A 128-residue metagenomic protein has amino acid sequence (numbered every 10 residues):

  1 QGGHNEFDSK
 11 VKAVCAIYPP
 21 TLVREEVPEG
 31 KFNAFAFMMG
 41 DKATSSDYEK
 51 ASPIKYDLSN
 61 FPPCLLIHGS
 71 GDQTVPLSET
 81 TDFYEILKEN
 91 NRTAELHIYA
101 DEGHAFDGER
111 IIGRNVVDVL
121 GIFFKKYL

Functional and structural regions predicted by a protein language model:
Q1-G30, D118: Primarily recognizes the serine-hydrolase "nucleophile elbow" in alpha/beta-hydrolase and SGNH/GDSL folds
E6, Y56-S59: Structural motif
S9-A13, F61-C64, N90-E95: Loop/turn elements at helix/coil->beta-strand transitions in domains of secreted/extracellular proteins
P20, S70, A100: Residue-level signal for short, function-critical loop segments
P20-Y56, E89: Mobile cap/lid helix-loop segments that gate and shape the active-site cleft of serine hydrolases
V23, G71-V75, F106: Acidic catalytic loop of the alpha/beta-hydrolase fold
N60, L65-H68, D72: Short beta-strand/loop motif that positions the catalytic acidic residue of the alpha/beta-hydrolase fold
I67, L77-L128: C-terminal catalytic histidine-bearing segment of alpha/beta-hydrolase fold enzymes
